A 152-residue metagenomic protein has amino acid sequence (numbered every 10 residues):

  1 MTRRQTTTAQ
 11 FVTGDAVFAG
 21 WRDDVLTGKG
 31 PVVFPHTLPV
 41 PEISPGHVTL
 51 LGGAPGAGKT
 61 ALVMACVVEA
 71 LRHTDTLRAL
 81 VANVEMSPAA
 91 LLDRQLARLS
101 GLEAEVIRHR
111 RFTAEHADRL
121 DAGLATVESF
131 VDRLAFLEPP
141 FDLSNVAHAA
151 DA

Functional and structural regions predicted by a protein language model:
M1-T2, V146: Generic low-polarity alpha-helical segments
T2-L102: The Walker A/P-loop phosphate-binding site
P35-V40, E69, H73-A152: Cytosolic-facing regulatory segments adjacent to core modules
